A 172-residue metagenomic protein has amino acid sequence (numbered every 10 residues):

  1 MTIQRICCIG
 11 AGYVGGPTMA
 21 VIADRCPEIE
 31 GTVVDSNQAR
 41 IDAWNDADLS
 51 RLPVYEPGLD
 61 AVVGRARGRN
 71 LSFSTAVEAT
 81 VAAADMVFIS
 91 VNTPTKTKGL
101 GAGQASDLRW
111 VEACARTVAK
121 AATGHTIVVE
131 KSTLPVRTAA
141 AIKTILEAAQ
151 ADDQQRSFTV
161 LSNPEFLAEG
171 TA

Functional and structural regions predicted by a protein language model:
T2-I3, C26-E30, S36-D85, T93-A105 (+2 more regions): Conserved N-terminal Rossmann-fold NAD(P) cofactor-binding segment
I3-R5, H125: Phosphate-coordination loops involved in phosphoryl transfer and adenosine-cofactor binding
C7-G10: Conserved N-terminal Rossmann-fold NAD(P)-binding element of oxidoreductases
V14: Hydrophobic/small residue at the entry helix of a nucleotide-binding pocket
M19, A23-R25: Gly/Ala-rich phosphate-binding loop of Rossmann-like dinucleotide-binding domains, activating on the conserved
V87-I89, E130: Redox-cofactor binding/interface segments in oxidoreductases and associated redox assembly factors
T95-F166: Rossmann-like NAD(P)(H) cofactor-binding subdomain of soluble oxidoreductases
T171-A172: Internal nucleotide-binding/catalytic subdomain
